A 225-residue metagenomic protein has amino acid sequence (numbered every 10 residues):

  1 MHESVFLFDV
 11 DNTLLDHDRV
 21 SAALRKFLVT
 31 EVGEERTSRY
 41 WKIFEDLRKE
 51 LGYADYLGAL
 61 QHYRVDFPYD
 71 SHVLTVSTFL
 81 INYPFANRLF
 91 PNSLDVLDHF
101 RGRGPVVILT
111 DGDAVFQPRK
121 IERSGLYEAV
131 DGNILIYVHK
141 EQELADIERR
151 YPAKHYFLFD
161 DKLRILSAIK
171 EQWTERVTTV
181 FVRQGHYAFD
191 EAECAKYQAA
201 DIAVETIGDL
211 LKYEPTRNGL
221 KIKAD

Functional and structural regions predicted by a protein language model:
M1-H2, E122-L158, K162-D225: Asp-based, Mg2+/Mn2+-dependent phosphohydrolase catalytic module
M1-K42: Active-site neighborhood of HAD-like aspartate-dependent phosphohydrolases
L7-D9, L109, L158-F159: Generic enzyme active-site microenvironment
T13, V20, A114-V115, R164 (+1 more regions): Conserved Rossmann-like nucleotide-cofactor binding loop
V20, E31-E35, F44-I81, H99: A metal-dependent, Asp-based hydrolase signature
A22, K26, L57, A114-P118: Short, surface-exposed alpha-helical segments at coil->helix boundaries
L57-G58, T78-I108, E141: Short, acidic loop-to-helix structural element flanking the phosphoryl-transfer center in phosphate-processing enzymes
L97-V107, D111-L135: Substrate-recognition/cap helix-loop segment adjacent to the acidic, metal-dependent catalytic center of Asp-based
